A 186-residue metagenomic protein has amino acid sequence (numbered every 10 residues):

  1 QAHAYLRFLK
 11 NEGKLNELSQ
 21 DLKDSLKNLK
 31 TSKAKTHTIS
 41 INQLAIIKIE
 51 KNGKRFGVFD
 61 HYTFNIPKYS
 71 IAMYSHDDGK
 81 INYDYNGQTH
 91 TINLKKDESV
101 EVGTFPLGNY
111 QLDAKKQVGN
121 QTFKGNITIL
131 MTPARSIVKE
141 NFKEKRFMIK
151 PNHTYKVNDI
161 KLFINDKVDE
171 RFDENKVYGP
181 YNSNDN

Functional and structural regions predicted by a protein language model:
A2-L44: Short solvent-exposed beta->alpha transition segments
H37, I47, Y69, G79-I81 (+1 more regions): Short beta-strand/loop motifs in extracellular/secreted proteins, especially within beta-sandwich accessory domains
T38-K54, Q117-K145, N186: Structured interaction patches on ligand/partner-binding surfaces of diverse proteins
F59, I66-K68, D78, D97 (+1 more regions): Extracytoplasmic
T63-D78, E140-T154: A short, Gly/Thr-enriched small/hydrophobic beta-strand-prone motif that recurs across taxa
G87-D97, T104, I127-I129, V168-E174: Short beta-strand segments within Ig-like beta-sandwich modules, predominantly Fibronectin type-III
K96-Q121, V177-N186: Short Pro-Gly-centered beta-turn/loop motif in secreted/extracellular proteins
P133-N186: Extracytoplasmic/luminal low-complexity segments enriched in Pro/Gly and acidic/polar residues that act as flexible
